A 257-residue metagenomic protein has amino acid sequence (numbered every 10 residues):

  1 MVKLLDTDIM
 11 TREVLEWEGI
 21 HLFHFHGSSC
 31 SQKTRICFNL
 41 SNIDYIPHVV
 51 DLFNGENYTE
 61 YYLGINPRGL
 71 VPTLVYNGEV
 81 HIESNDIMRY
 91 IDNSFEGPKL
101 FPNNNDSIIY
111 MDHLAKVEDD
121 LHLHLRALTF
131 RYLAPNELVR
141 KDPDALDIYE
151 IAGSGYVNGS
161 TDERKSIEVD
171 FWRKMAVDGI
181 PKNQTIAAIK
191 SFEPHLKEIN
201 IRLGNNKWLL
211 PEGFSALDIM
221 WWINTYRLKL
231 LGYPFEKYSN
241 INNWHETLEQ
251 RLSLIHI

Functional and structural regions predicted by a protein language model:
M1-S160: GST-like domain detector, emphasizing the conserved glutathione-binding G-site in the N-terminal thioredoxin-like
M88-D92, M111-A115, E193-L196, N200 (+1 more regions): Non-transmembrane alpha-helical segments in soluble domains of secreted/periplasmic/extracellular proteins
F95, L121, L203-N206, L252: A general structural signal marking secondary-structure boundaries and capping sites
L123-E246: GST-like fold's C-terminal all-alpha helical module
I255-I257: Conserved small/polar residues in nucleotide/adenosyl-binding loops
